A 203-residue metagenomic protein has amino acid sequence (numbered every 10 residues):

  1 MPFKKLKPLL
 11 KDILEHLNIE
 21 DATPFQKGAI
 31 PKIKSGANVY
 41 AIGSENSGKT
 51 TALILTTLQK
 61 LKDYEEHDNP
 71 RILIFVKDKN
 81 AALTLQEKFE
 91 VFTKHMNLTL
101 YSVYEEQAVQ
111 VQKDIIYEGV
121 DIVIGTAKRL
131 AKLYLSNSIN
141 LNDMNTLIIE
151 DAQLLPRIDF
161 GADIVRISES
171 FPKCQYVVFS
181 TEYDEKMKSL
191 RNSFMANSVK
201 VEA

Functional and structural regions predicted by a protein language model:
M1-I42: Conserved pre-motif I regulatory segment
Q26, E45, G125-R129: Beta-edge loop/turn motif
K27-V39, G48-H67, E90: Walker A/P-loop NTP-binding motif
K32, D63-D68, T93-M96, D114-E118 (+3 more regions): Conserved catalytic network of the ASCE P-loop NTPase/AAA+ motor domain
V39, I72, L100, T146 (+1 more regions): Hydrophobic/aliphatic anchor position in the core parallel beta-sheet of P-loop NTPase nucleotide-binding domains
I42-E45, K77: P-loop (Walker A) phosphate-binding loop of NTP-binding proteins
H67-G125, R129, M144: Conserved nucleic-acid-binding Ia/Ib motif block in the N-terminal RecA-like helicase ATPase lobe
L141-A203: Post-DEXD/H (motif II) to motif III coupling segment of the RecA-like Helicase ATP-binding lobe
